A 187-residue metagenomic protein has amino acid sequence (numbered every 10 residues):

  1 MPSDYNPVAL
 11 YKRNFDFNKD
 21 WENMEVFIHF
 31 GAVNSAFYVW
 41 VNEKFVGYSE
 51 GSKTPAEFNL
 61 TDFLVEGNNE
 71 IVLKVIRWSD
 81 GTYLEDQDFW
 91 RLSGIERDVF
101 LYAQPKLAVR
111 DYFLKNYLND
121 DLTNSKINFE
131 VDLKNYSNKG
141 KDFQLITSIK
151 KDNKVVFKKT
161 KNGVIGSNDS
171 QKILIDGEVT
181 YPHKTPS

Functional and structural regions predicted by a protein language model:
M1-S187: Secreted/periplasmic carbohydrate-active enzymes, especially glycoside hydrolases
